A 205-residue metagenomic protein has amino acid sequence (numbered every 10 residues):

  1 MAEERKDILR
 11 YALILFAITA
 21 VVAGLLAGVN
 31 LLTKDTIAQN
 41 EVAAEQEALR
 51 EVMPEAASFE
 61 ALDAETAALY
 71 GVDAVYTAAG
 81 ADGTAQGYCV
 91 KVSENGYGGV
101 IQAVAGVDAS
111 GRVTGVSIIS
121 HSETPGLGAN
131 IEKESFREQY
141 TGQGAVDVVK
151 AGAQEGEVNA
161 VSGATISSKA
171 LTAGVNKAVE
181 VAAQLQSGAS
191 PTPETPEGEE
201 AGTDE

Functional and structural regions predicted by a protein language model:
A2-E205: Flexible, solvent-exposed loop/hinge segments and secondary-structure transition points
